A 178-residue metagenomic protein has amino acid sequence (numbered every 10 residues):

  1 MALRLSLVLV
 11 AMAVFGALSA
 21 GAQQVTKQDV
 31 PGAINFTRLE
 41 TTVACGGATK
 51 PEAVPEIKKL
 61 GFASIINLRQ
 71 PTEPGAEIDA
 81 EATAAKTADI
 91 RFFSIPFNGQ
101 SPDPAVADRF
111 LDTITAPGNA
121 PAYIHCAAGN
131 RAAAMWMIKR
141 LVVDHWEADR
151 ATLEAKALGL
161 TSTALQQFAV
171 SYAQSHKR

Functional and structural regions predicted by a protein language model:
M1-V8: Bacterial N-terminal signal peptides that target proteins for export
M12, L18-A122, M137-R178: Cys-dependent protein tyrosine phosphatase-like superfamily
A122-A133: A phosphate-binding catalytic loop at a beta-strand-loop-alpha-helix junction that coordinates phosphoryl groups
